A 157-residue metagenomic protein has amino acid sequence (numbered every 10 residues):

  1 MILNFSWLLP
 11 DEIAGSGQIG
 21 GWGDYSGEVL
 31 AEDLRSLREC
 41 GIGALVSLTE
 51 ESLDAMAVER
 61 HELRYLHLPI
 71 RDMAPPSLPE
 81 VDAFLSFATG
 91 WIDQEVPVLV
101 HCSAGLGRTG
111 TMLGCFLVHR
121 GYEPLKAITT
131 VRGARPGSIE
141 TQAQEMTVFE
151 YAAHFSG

Functional and structural regions predicted by a protein language model:
M1-L99, L113-G157: Cys-dependent protein tyrosine phosphatase-like superfamily
G105: Conserved G/P- and acidic residue-centered "switch" motifs that form tight phosphate/ATP-binding loops in soluble
T109: Ser/Thr-glycine-rich phosphate-binding loops at phosphate-binding pockets of nucleotides, nucleotide cofactors
